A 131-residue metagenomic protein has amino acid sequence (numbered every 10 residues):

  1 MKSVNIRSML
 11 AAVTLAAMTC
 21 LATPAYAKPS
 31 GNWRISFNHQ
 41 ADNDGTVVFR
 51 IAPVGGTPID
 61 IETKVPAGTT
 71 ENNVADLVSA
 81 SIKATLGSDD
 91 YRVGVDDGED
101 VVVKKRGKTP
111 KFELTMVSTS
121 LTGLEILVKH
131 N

Functional and structural regions predicted by a protein language model:
M1-S3, D44-G45: Short, structured coil/loop segments at alpha-helix boundaries
K2-V13: Bacterial N-terminal signal peptides that target proteins for export
A11-M18, D44-F49: Short, low-complexity, intrinsically disordered N-terminal segments
M18-P24: C-terminal segment of classical bacterial N-terminal signal peptides
A27-N131: Polar, low-complexity export/assembly segments characteristic of proteins that are secreted or assemble on the cell
